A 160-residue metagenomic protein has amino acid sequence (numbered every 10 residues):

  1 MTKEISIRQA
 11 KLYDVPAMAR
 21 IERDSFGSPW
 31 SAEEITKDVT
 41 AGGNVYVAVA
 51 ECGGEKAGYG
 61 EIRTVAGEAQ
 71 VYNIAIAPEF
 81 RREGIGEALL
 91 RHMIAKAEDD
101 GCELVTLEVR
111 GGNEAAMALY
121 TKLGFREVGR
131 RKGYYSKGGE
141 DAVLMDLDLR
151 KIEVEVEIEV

Functional and structural regions predicted by a protein language model:
T2, Q9-R81, L90-H92, K96 (+2 more regions): Acetyl-CoA-dependent GNAT
I7, R82, E108-V109, E127: Conserved SAM-binding loop
A32, T36, G111, Y134-Y135: Conserved beta-strand edge residues that scaffold enzyme active sites
V71, V105-V109: Conserved hydrophobic beta-strand within the GNAT/NAT acetyltransferase core sheet that lines the active-site cleft
G84-G86: Conserved G/P- and acidic residue-centered "switch" motifs that form tight phosphate/ATP-binding loops in soluble
L90, N113-A116, G133-G138: Short glycine/proline-centered loop/turn elements that form peptide/ligand docking sites
E108, T121, R126-V143, V160: Conserved catalytic-core motifs of GNAT/GCN5-like acyltransferases
